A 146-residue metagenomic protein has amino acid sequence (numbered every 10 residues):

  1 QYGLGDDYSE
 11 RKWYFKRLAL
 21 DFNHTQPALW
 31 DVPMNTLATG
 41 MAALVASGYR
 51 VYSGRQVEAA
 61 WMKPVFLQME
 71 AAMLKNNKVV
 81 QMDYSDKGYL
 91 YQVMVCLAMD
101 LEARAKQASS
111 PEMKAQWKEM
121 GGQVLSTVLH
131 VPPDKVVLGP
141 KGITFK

Functional and structural regions predicted by a protein language model:
Q1-L4, V79-M82, S109: Charged, low-complexity surface segments at secondary-structure and domain boundaries
Q1-P33, L37: N-terminal Sec/ER secretory leader and immediately downstream segment of secreted/extracellular precursors
Y8-R11, F15, M62, D83 (+3 more regions): Intrinsic-disorder-associated interaction segments
Y8-R11, M34-N35, Q56-M62, L129-L138: Short, surface-exposed acidic
H24-A103: Extended amphipathic alpha-helical interaction segments
D100-K146: A cross-kingdom marker for long, charged
